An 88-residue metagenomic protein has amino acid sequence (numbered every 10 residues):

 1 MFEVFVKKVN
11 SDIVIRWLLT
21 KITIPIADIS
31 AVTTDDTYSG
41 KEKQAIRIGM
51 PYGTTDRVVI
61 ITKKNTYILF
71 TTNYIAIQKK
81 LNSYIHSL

Functional and structural regions predicted by a protein language model:
M1-P25: Conserved beta-hairpin
I13-R16, V32, L69: Short hydrophobic/aromatic-rich beta-strand segments that constitute the beta-sheet cores of beta-sandwich/beta-barrel
L19, D28, N73: A short beta-strand motif that forms part of the nucleic acid-binding face of small beta-barrel RNA-binding folds
T20, S30, K64-Y67: A structural signal for the main folded, soluble domain(s) of proteins
T23-Y38: Phosphoinositide-dependent membrane-docking surfaces
D36-T54: An anionic, turn-rich surface loop/hairpin at beta-sheet edges that serves as a generic interaction/coordination patch
P51-A76: Canonical phosphoinositide-binding patch of PH/PH-like domains
K79-L88: Glycine-rich, low-complexity intrinsically disordered segments
